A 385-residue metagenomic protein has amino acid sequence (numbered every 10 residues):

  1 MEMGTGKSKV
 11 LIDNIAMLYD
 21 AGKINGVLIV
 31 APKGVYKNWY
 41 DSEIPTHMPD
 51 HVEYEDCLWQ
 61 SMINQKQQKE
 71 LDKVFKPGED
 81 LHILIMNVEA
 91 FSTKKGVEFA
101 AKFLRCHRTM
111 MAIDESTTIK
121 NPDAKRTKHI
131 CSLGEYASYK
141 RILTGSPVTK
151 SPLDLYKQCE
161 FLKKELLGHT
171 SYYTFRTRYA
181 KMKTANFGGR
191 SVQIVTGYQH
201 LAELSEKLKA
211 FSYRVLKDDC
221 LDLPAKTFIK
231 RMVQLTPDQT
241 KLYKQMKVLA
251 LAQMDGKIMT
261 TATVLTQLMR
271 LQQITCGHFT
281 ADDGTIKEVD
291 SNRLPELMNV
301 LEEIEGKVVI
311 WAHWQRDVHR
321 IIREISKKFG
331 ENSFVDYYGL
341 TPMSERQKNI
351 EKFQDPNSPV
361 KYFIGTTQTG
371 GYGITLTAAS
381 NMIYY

Functional and structural regions predicted by a protein language model:
T5-G6, V10-P32, F91, D222-I374: Conserved Helicase C-terminal RecA-like lobe
N25-G26, T46-D56, Q60, T109-M110 (+1 more regions): Conserved P-loop NTPase motor "coupling/switch" region that bridges the ATPase
V35-G78, H82-I83: Conserved nucleic-acid-binding Ia/Ib motif block in the N-terminal RecA-like helicase ATPase lobe
Q65-I83, V88-H107: Conserved helix/coil segment N-terminal to the catalytic DExD/H
D80-I83, R108-M110, S138-R141, S358-Y362: Loop/turn-to-beta-strand initiation segments
E98-R105, T109, T118-C131: Substrate-gripping "pore-loop 1 plus following alpha2 helix"
D114-E115: Walker B catalytic acidic pair
K157, I374-Y385: A short beta-strand element within the Helicase C-terminal
